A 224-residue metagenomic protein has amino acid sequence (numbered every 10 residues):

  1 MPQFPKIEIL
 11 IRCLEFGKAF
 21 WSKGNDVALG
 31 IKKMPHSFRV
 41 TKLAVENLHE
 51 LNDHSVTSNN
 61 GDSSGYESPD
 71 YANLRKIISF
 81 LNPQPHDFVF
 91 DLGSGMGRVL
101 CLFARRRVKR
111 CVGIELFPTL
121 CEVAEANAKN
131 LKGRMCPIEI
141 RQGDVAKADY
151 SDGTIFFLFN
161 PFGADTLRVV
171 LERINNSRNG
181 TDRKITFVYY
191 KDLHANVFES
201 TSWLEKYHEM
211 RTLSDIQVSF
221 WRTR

Functional and structural regions predicted by a protein language model:
P2-Q84: S-adenosyl-L-methionine
H86-G93: Conserved class I S-adenosyl-L-methionine
G97-C101: Glycine-rich SAM-binding Motif I of class I
R110-E115: Conserved SAM-binding motif I beta-strand of class I
A124: Conserved SAM-binding loop
R134-G143: Conserved SAM-binding strand-loop segment of SAM-dependent methyltransferases
G153-T166: A short SAM/SAH-binding and catalytic strip from SAM-dependent methyltransferases
D165-R222: C-terminal substrate-binding/active-site "lid" region of AdoMet-derived donor-dependent transferases
